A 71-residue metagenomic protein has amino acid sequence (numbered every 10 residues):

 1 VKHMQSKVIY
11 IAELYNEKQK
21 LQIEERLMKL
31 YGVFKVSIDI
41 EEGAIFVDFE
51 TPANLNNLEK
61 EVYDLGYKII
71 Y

Functional and structural regions predicted by a protein language model:
V1-H3: Short, Lys/Arg-enriched N-terminal segments with co-localized hydrophobic residues within the first ~10-30 amino acids
Q5-K7: Extreme N-terminal starter segment of soluble prokaryotic enzymes
I9-Q19: Short, surface-exposed ligand-recognition loops at beta-strand->loop->(often short) alpha-helix junctions that present
E24-D39: Short acidic amphipathic segments
G43-D48: A generic structural motif
E50-L55: Helix N-cap motif at beta-to-alpha junctions
L65-Y71: Conserved short beta-strand edge segments in small beta-sheet-based binding/regulatory domains
